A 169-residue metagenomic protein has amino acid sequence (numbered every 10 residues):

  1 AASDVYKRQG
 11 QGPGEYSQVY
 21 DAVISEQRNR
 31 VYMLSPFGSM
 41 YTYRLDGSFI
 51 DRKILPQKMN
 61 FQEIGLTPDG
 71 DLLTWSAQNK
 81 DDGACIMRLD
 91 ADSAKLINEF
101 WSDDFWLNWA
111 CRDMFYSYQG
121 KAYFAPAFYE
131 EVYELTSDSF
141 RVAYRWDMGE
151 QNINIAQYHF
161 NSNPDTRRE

Functional and structural regions predicted by a protein language model:
A1-Y6: Short, small-residue-biased leader/transition segments that mark boundaries at the very start of proteins
K7-Y16, P56-Q57, K95-C111, A143-R168: Surface-exposed loop and turn segments in beta-propeller and other repeat-based domains that flank or scaffold
Y16-V23, K58-L66, L107-M114: Repeated scaffold domains used in trafficking and secretory/extracellular systems, primarily beta-propellers
I24-R28, L66-D69, S117-Q119: Residue-level detector of Asp-centered blade-edge/turn motifs that repeat once per structural unit in beta-propeller
V31, L72-L73, A122: Hydrophobic beta-strand positions that form the internal "hydrophobic ladder" of WD40/Gbeta-like beta-propeller blades
G38-Y41, D81-M87, Y129-Y133: Structural motif
R44-S48, D90-S93, T136-S139: Short loop/turn segments that connect beta-strands within beta-propeller blades
R112-E134, R141-V142: A conserved active-site cap/scaffold subdomain adjacent to cofactor or substrate pockets
